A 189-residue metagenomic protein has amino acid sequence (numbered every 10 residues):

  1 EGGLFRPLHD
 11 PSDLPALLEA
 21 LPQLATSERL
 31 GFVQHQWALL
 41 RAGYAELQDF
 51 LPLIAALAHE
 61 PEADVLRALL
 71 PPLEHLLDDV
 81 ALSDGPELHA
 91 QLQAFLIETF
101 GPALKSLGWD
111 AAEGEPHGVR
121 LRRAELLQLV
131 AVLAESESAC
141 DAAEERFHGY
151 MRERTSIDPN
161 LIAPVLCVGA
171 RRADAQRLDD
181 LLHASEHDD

Functional and structural regions predicted by a protein language model:
E1-D189: Non-catalytic accessory/interaction domains
